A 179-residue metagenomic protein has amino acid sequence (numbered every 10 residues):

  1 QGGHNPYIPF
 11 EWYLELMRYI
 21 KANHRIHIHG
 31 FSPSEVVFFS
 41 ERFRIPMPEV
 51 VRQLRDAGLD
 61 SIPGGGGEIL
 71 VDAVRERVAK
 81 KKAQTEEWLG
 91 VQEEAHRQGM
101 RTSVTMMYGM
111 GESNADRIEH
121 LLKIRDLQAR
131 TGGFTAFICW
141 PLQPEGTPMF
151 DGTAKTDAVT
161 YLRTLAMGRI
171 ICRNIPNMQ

Functional and structural regions predicted by a protein language model:
Q1-F10, D72, P144-T147: Glycine-rich, proline-tolerant flexible connector loops at the mouths of alpha/beta enzymes
H4-L54, G67-E68, A83-E87, G109-D116: Canonical radical SAM enzyme core domain
A22-G30, R55-G67, E86-P148, A158-Q179: Conserved C-terminal portion of the radical SAM core fold that forms the substrate/S-adenosylmethionine-binding
M47-V50, P148-T156: Short, charged low-complexity intrinsically disordered segments located at boundaries of structured domains
E76-K82, D151-K155: Short glycine-enriched, charge-decorated loop/helix-capping segments at active-site entrances that position
